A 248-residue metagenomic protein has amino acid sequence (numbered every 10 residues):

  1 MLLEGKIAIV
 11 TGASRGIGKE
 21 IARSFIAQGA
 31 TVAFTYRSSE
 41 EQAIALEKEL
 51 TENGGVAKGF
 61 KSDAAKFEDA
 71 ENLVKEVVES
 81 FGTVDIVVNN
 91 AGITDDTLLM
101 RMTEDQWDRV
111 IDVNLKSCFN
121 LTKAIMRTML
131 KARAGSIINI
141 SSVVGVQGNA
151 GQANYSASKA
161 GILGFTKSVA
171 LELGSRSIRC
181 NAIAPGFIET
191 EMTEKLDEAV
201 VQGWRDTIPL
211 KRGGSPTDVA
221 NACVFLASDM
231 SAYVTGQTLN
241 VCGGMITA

Functional and structural regions predicted by a protein language model:
I7, S14-G16: Conserved glycine-rich cofactor-binding loop
Q28-I44: Conserved glycine-rich Rossmann-like NAD(P)H-binding loop of the short-chain dehydrogenase/reductase
L98-L99, T103-I111, T193, W204: Substrate-binding pocket helix/loop in short-chain dehydrogenase/reductase
T122, S158, T166: Active-site helix of classical SDR
R127, L171-S175, A232: Alpha-helical segment proximal to the catalytic Tyr-Lys
S142: Residue(s) in the substrate-gating loop at a strand-loop-helix junction that position the organic substrate next
G174, R179, V234-G236, C242: Short, small/polar-rich loop/turn modules that mediate ligand/substrate recognition or access, typified
